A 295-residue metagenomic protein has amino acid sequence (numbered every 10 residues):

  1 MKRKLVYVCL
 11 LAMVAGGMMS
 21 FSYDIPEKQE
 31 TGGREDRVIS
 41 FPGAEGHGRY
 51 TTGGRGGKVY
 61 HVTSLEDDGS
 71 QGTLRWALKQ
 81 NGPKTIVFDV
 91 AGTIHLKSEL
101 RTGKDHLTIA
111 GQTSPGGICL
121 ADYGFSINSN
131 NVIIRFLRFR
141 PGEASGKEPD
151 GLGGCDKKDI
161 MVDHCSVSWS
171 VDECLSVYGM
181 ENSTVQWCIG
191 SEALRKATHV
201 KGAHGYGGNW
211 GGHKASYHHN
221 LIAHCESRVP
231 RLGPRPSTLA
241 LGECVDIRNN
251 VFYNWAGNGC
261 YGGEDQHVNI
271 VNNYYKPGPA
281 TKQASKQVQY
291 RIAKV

Functional and structural regions predicted by a protein language model:
M1-K4: Positively charged n-region of N-terminal signal peptides that target proteins for export
A15-G32: Bacterial Sec-dependent signal peptides at the C-terminal "C-region" and cleavage site
I39-I86: Acidic Gly/Asp/Thr-rich repetitive segments characteristic of extracellular carbohydrate-active and adhesion proteins
E66-D67, A91-T93, S114-P115, G278-T281: Acidic glycine-/aspartate-rich tracts in secreted/extracellular proteins
L74-G82, I94-T108, I118-R135, P141-K158 (+1 more regions): Extracellular beta-strand-rich solenoid/capping regions of secreted or surface-exposed proteins that bind or remodel
H106, G111-Q112, N130-P141, K158-W169 (+4 more regions): Right-handed parallel beta-helix
A121-F125, S145-G154, W169-V177, T198-G212 (+3 more regions): Extracellular beta-strand/beta-solenoid scaffold signature
G257-C260, Q266-V271, P277-V295: Charged/polar low-complexity intrinsically disordered regions
